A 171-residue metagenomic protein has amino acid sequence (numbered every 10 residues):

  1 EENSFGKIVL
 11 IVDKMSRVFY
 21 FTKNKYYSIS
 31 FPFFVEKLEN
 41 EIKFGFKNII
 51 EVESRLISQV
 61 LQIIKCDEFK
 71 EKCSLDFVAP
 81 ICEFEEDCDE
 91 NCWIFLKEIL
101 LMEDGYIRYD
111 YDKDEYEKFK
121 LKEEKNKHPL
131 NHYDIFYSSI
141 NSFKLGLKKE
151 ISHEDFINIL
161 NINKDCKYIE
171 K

Functional and structural regions predicted by a protein language model:
E1-I81, K164-K171: UBC/E2-like fold recognition across ubiquitin and ubiquitin-like conjugation systems, capturing catalytically active
K72-E170: Conserved binding-pocket/active-site segment within a compact domain
